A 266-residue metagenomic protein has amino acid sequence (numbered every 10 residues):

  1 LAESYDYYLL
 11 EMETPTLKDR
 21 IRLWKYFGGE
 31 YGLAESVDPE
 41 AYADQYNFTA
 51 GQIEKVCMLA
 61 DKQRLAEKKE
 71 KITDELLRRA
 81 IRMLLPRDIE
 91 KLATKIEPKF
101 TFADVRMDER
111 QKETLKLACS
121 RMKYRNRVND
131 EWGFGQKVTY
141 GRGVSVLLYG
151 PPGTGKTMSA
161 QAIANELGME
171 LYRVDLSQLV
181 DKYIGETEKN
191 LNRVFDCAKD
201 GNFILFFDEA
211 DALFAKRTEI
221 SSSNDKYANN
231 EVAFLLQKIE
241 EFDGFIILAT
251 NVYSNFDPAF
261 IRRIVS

Functional and structural regions predicted by a protein language model:
L1-S266: AAA+ P-loop ATPase motor domain of ring mechanoenzymes
